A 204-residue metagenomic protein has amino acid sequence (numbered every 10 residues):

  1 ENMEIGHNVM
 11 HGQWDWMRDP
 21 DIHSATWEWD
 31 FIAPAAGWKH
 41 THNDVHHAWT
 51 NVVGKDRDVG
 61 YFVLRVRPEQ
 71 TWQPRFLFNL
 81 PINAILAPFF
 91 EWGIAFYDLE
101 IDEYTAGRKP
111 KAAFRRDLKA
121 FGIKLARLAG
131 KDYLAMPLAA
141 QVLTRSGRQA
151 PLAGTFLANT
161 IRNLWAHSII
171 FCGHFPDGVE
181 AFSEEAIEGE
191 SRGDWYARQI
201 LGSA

Functional and structural regions predicted by a protein language model:
E1-D117, G189-A204: Membrane-embedded catalytic scaffold of the fatty acid hydroxylase/desaturase
E1-N2, L77-W92, L118-S168: Alpha-helical bilayer-embedded segments of polytopic membrane proteins, i.e., transmembrane/intramembrane helices
G12-W16, A140, F171, F182: Short, function-defining helix-loop hinge/capping sites that tune catalysis or transport
R18-D19, D58, L143, G173 (+1 more regions): Single-residue recognition of alpha-helix boundary sites
T155-A204: Membrane-interfacial segments at transmembrane helix termini in multi-pass membrane proteins
